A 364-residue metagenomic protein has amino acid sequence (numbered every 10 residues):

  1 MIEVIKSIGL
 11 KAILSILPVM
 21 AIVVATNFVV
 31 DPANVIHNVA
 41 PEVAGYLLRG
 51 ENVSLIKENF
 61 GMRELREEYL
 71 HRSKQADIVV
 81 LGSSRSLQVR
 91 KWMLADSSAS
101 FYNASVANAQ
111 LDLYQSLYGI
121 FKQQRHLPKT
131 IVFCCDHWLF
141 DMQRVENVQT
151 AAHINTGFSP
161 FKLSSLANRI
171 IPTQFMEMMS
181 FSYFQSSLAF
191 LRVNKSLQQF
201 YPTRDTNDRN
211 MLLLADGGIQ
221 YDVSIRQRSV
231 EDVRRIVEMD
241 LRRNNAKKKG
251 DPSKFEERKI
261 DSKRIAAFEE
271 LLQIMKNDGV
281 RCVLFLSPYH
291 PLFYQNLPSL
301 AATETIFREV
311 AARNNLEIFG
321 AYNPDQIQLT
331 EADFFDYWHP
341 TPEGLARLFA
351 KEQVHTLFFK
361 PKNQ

Functional and structural regions predicted by a protein language model:
S7-D31: Hydrophobic membrane-insertion alpha-helices, especially the h-region of bacterial N-terminal signal peptides
V29-L47: Alpha-helical transmembrane signal-anchor/signal-peptide segments
Y46-A76: Short extracytoplasmic
K74-R169: Membrane-embedded segments
C135, V148-D278: Secreted/periplasmic serine-hydrolase-like ester/acetyl group-modifying domain
C135-L139, P288-P291, P324-D325: Short beta-alpha junction loops
E269-N296: Active-site segments of SGNH/GDSL-like serine hydrolases that catalyze O-acetyl group transfer/hydrolysis on lipids
Q295-Q364: C-terminal regions of proteins
